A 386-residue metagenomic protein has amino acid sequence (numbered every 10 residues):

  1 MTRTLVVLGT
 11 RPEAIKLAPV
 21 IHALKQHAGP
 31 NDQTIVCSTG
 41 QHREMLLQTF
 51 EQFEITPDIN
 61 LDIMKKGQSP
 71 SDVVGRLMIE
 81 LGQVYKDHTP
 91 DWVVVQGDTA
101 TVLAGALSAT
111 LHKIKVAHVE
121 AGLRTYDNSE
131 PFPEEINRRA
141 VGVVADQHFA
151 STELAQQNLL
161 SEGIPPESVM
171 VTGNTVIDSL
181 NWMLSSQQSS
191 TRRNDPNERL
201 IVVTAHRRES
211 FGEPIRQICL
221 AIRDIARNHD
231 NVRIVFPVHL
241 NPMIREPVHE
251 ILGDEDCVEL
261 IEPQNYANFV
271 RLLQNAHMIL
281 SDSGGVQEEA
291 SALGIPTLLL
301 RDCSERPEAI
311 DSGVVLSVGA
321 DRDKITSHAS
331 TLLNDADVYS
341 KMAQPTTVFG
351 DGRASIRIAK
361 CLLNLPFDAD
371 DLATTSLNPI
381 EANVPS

Functional and structural regions predicted by a protein language model:
M1-F236, N241-S386: Nucleotide-activated sugar donor-binding and catalytic core shared by glycosyltransferases and related lipid-linked
